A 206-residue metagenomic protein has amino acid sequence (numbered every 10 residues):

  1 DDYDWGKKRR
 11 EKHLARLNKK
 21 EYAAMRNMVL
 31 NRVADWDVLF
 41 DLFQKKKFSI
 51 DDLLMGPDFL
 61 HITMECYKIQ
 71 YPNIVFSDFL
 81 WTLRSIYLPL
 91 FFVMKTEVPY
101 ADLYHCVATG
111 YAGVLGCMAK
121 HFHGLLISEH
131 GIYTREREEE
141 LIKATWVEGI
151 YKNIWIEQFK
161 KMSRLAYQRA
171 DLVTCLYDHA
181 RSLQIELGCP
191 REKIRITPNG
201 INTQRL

Functional and structural regions predicted by a protein language model:
Y3-K8, K12, M25, V33 (+2 more regions): Acceptor-binding helix/loop patch of EC 2.4 sugar-transfer enzymes, predominantly nucleotide-sugar-dependent
L90-Y100, I150-V173: Membrane-proximal helix-turn-helix segments that form the acceptor-binding/catalytic region of lipid-linked
K95-G113, G124-L126: Short N-terminal targeting/anchoring amphipathic segment
C106, C175-L176: Short beta-strand scaffold positions
H179, G200: Carbohydrate-associated surface elements
I185, I201-L206: Acidic anion/phosphate-binding donor-loop and adjacent secondary structure in glycosyltransferase catalytic cores
I196-T197: Hydrophobic residues at beta-strand termini and immediately following loops that shape nucleotide-binding pockets
